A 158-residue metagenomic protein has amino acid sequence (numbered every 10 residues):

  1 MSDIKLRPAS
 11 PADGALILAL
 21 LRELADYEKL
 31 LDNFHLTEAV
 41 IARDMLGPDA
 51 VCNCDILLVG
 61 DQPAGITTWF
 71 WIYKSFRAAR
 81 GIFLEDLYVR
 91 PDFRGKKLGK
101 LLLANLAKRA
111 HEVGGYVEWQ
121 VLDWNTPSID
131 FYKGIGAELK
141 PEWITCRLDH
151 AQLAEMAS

Functional and structural regions predicted by a protein language model:
K5-I17: A short beta-loop-alpha structural element at the N-terminal edge of CoA-dependent acyl/N-acetyltransferase catalytic
L18-D44: Conserved GNAT-fold acetyl-CoA-binding loop/helix
R43-I56, F83: A short helix-loop-beta-strand connector motif used in the catalytic cores of GNAT acetyltransferases and, in some
I56, Q62-W71: Conserved beta-strand in the GNAT
I72-L84, R94, V113-G115, P141: A conserved beta-turn-beta hairpin within the catalytic core of GNAT-like acetyltransferases that forms part
V89, G95-K108, G134: Conserved acetyl-CoA-binding loop-helix of GNAT-fold acetyltransferases
K100, D123-E142: Conserved active-site alpha-helix within GNAT-family acetyltransferase domains
A110-V121: Conserved GNAT acetyl-CoA-binding A-motif
